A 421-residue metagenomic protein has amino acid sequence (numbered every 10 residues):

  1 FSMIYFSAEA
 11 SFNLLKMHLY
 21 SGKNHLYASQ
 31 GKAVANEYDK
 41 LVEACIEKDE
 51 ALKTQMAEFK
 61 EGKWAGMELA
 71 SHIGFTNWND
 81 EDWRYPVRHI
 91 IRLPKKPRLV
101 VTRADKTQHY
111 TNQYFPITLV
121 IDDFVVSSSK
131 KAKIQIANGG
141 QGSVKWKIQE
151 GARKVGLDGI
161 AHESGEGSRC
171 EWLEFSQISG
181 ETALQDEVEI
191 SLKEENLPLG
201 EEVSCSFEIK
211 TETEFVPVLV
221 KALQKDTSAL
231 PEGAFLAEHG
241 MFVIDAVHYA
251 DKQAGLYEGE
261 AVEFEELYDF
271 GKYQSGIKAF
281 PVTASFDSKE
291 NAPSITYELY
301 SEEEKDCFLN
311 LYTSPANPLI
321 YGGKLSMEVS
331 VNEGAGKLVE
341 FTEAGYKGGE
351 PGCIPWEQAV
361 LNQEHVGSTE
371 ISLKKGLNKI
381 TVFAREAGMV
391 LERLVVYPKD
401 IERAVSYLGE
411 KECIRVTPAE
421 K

Functional and structural regions predicted by a protein language model:
F1-G142, W146-Q149, M241-F270, Q274-F286 (+2 more regions): Catalytic domains of carbohydrate-active enzymes that cleave complex glycans
K130-K421: Extracytoplasmic
